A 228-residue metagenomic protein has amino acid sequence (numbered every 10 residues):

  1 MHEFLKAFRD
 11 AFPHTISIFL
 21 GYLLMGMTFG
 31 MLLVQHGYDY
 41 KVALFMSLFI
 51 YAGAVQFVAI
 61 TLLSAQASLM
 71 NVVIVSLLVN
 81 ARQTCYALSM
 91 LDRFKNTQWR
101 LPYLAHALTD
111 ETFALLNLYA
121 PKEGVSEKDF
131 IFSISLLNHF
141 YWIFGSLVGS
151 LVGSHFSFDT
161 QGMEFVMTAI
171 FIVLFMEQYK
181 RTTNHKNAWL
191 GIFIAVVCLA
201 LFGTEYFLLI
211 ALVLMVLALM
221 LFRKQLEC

Functional and structural regions predicted by a protein language model:
M1-I50, T61-M70, E227-C228: Helix-loop-helix hairpins and the membrane-proximal interhelical loops of multi-pass alpha-helical transport proteins
H2-E3, I74-E164: Helix-loop-helix junctions within the multi-pass membrane cores of secondary transporters/permeases
I16, L23, L44, L48-F49 (+6 more regions): Residue-level signature of the transmembrane alpha-helical core of multi-pass small-molecule transporters
L24, T28, K41, A52-A59 (+3 more regions): Transmembrane helix boundary and interhelical junction motifs in multipass membrane proteins
K41, M70, R100, K128-D129 (+1 more regions): Residues that define the loop-to-transmembrane-helix transition and helix capping in multi-pass membrane transporters
Y51-V55, L78-C85, I170-M176, A195-V197 (+1 more regions): Alpha-helical transmembrane segments and their membrane-interface exit regions
K128-I210, L221: Membrane-embedded alpha-helical modules
